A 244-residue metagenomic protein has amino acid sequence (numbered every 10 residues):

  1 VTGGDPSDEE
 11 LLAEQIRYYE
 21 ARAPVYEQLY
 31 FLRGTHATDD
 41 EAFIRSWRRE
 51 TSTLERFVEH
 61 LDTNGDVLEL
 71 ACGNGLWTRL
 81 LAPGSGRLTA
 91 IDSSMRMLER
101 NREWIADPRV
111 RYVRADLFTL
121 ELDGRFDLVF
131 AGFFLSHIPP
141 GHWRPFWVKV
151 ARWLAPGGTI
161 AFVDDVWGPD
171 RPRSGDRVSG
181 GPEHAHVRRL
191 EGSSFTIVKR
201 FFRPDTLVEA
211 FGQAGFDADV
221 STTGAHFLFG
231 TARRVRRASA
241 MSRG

Functional and structural regions predicted by a protein language model:
T2-D62: Conserved class I S-adenosyl-L-methionine
D66-T119: Class I SAM-dependent methyltransferase SAM/SAH-binding core
F130: A conserved beta-strand element that flanks and buttresses the S-adenosyl-L-methionine
F133-H137: Short catalytic micro-motifs in class I SAM-dependent methyltransferases
R144-P156: A short glycine-rich, Lys/Arg-flanked "PGG" loop and its adjoining helix->strand segment in the class I
V163-Q213: C-terminal alpha-helical "lid/dimerization" subdomain adjacent to the S-adenosyl-L-methionine
F216-G244: Core SAM-dependent methyltransferase catalytic element
